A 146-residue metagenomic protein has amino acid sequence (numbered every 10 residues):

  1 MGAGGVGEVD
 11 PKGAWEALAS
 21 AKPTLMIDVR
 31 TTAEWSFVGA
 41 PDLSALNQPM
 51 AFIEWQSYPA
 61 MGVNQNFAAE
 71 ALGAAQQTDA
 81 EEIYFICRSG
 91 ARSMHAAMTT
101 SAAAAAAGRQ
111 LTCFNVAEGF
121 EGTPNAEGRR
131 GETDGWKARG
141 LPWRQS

Functional and structural regions predicted by a protein language model:
M1-T24, T32-E82, S93-S146: Rhodanese-like catalytic fold shared by cysteine-dependent sulfurtransferases and DSP/PTP-type phosphatases
I27: Active-site flanking residues adjacent to catalytic metal/cofactor-binding acidic residues
I86: Short, surface-exposed ligand- or partner-binding patches at beta-edge/loop junctions that are enriched in aromatics
G90: Conserved G/P- and acidic residue-centered "switch" motifs that form tight phosphate/ATP-binding loops in soluble
